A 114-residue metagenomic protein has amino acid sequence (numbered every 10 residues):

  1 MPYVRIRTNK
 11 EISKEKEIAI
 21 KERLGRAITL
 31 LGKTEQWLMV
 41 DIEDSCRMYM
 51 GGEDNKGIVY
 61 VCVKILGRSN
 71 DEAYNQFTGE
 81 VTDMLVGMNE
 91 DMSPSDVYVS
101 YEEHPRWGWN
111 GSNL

Functional and structural regions predicted by a protein language model:
M1-L114: Interaction-mediating elements
